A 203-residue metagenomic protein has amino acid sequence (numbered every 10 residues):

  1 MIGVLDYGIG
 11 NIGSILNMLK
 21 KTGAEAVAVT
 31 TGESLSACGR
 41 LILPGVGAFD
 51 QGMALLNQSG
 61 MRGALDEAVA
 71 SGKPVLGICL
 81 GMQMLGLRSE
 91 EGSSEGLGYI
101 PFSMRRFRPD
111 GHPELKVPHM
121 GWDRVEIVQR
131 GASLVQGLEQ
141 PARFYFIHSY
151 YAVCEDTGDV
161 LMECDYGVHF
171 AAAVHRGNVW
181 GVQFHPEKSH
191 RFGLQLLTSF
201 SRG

Functional and structural regions predicted by a protein language model:
I2-A24, P186-E187: N-terminal beta1-alpha1 ligand-phosphate binding loop
E25, R40, P74-L76, R143: Structural signature of beta-strand start/N-cap positions in the alpha/beta core of ABC transporter nucleotide-binding
A26-A37: Short acidic low-complexity segments
G47-G121: Cysteine-nucleophile active-site neighborhood
L87-Y166: Pocket-forming structural segment of enzyme catalytic cores
P141, H175-V179: Beta-strand-turn-beta hairpins that frame and shape the catalytic cleft of phosphate-ester-processing enzymes
V168-H175: Short, surface-exposed beta-strand/loop micro-motifs that present aromatic residues
V182-G203: Acyltransferase
